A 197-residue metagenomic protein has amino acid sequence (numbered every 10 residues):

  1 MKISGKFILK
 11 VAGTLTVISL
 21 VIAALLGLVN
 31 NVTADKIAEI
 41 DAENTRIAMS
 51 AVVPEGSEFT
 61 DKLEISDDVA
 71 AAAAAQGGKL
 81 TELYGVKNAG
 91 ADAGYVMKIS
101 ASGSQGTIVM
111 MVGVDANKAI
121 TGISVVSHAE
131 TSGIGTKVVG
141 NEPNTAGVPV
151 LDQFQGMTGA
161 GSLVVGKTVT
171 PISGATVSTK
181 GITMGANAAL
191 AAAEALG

Functional and structural regions predicted by a protein language model:
K2-G197: Flexible, solvent-exposed loop/hinge segments and secondary-structure transition points
